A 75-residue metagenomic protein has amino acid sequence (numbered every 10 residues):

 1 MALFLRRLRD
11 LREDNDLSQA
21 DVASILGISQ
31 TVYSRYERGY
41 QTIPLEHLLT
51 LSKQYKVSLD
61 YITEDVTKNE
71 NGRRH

Functional and structural regions predicted by a protein language model:
R6-D21, I25, T50: Short basic helix-loop element that most often maps to the first helix and adjoining turn of HTH DNA-binding modules
L8, V22-A23, Y33-Y36, I62: Conserved hydrophobic/aromatic packing and binding residues within compact polymer-binding modules
L26-T42: Recognition helix of helix-turn-helix/homeodomain-like DNA-binding domains that insert into the DNA major groove
Y40-T50, N71: Short, basic-rich loop-to-helix N-cap that marks the start of a DNA-contacting helix
E46-Y61: DNA major-groove recognition helix of helix-turn-helix/homeodomain DNA-binding modules
K53, T63-H75: Short, charged recognition helix plus adjacent turn of helix-turn-helix-like nucleic-acid-binding domains
